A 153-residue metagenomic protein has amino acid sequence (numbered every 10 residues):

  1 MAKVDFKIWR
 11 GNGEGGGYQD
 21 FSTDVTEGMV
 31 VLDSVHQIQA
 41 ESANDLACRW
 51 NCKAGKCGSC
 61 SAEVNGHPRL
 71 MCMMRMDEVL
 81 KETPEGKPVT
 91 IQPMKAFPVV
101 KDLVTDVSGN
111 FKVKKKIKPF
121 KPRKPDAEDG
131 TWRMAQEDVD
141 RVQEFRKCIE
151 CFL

Functional and structural regions predicted by a protein language model:
M1-E150: Signature of N-terminal electron-transfer/Fe-S-associated modules in redox systems
